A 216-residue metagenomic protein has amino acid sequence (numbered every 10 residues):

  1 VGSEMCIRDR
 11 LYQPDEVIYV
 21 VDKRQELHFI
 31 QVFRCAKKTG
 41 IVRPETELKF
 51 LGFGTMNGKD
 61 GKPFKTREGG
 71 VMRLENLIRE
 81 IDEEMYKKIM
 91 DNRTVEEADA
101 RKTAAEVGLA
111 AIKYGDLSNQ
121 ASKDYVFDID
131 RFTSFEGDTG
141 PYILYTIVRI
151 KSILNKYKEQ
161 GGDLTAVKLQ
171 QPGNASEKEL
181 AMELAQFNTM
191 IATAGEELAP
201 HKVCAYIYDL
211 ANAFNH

Functional and structural regions predicted by a protein language model:
S3-H216: Non-catalytic interaction-recognition regions
